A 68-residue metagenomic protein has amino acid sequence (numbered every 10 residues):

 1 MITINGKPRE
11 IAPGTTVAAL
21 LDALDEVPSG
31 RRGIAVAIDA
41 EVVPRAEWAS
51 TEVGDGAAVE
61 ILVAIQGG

Functional and structural regions predicted by a protein language model:
M1-G67: Ubiquitin-like/PB1-type beta-grasp interaction modules and other compact soluble beta-rich domains
